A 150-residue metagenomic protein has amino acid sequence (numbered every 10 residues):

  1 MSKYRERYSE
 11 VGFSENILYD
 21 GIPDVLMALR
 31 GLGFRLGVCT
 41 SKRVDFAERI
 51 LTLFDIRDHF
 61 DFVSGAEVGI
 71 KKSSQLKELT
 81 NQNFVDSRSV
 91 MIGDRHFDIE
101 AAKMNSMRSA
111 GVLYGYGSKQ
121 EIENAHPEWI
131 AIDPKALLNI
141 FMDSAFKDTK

Functional and structural regions predicted by a protein language model:
E10-V38, V44-E48, S74: Short, acidic loop-to-helix structural element flanking the phosphoryl-transfer center in phosphate-processing enzymes
P23-G31, T80, I99-K103: Surface-exposed amphipathic alpha-helices with a cationic face
L32-F34, N81-S87, S144-D148: Glycine-rich phosphate-binding loop signature in dinucleotide/nucleotide-binding domains
R57-I70: A short, structured active-site edge motif that brings together acidic residues
S64, W129-D133: Short acidic-hydrophobic, aromatic-tinged amphipathic segments that line or gate anion-handling sites
K72-I99: Conserved Lys-Pro-Asp/Glu-containing loop-to-beta segment of HAD-superfamily phosphomonoesterases, centered on
V90-I130: Acidic, Mg2+-coordinating phosphoryl-transfer loop and its flanking beta/alpha structural elements, shared across
